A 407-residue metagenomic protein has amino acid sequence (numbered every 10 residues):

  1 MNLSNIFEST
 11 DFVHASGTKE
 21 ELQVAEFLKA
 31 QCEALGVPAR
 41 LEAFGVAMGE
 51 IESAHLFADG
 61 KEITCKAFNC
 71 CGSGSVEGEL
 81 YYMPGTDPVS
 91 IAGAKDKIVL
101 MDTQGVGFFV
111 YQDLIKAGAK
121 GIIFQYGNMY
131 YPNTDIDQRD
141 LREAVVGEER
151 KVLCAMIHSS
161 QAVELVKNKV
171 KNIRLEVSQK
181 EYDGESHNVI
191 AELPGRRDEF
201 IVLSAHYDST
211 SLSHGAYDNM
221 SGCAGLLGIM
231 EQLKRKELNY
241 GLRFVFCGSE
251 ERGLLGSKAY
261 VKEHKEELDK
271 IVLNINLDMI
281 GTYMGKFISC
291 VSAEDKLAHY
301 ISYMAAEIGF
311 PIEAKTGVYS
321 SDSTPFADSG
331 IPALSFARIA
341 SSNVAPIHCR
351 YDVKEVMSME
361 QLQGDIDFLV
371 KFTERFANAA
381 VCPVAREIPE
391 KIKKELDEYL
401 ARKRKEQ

Functional and structural regions predicted by a protein language model:
M1-I98: Noncatalytic luminal/extracellular "stalk/propeptide" segments of secretory-pathway proteins
M1-L22, L35, P132-E143, D208 (+2 more regions): N-terminal capping segment at the start of a domain
D11-K19, P38, L100-Q104, R150-V152 (+6 more regions): Second-shell loop/turn segments in exported
C32-E33, T103, I115, E199-L254 (+1 more regions): Alpha-helical metal-binding/catalytic segments enriched in His/Glu/Asp
K61-Y82, T86-P88, Q138-A216, E231-R235 (+1 more regions): Soluble metallo-hydrolase cores and metallopeptidase-like ectodomains found primarily in the secretory/periplasmic
T64-G147, K151-L153, I312: Extracellular/luminal Protease-associated
D198, C247-P346: Metal-dependent peptidase/peptidase-like ectodomains
E231, N343-Q407: His/Asp/Glu-rich mid-to-C-terminal helical/loop segments that flank catalytic regions of hydrolases
